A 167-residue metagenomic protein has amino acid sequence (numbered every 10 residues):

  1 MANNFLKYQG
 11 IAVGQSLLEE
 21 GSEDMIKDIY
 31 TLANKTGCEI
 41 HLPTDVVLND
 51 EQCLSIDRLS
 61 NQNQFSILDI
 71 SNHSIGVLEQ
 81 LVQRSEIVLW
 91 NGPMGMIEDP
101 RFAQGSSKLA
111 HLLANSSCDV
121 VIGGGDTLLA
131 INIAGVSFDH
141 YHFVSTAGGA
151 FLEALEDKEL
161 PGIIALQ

Functional and structural regions predicted by a protein language model:
M1-Q167: Active-site loop-to-helix "anion-binding N-cap" substructures in soluble metabolic enzymes
